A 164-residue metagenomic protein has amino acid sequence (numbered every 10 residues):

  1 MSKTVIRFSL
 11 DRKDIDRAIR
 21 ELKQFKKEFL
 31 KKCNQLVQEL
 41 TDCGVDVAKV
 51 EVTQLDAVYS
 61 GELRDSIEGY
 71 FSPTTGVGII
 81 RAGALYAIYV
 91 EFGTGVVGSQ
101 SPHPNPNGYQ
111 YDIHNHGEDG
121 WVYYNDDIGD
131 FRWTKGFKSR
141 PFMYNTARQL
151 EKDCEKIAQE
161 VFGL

Functional and structural regions predicted by a protein language model:
M1-A87, Q100-L164: Short, Lys/Arg-rich flexible segments
Y89-E91: His/Glu-rich zincin catalytic helix
T94-V96: Small/polar-residue-rich segments within soluble enzyme cores
